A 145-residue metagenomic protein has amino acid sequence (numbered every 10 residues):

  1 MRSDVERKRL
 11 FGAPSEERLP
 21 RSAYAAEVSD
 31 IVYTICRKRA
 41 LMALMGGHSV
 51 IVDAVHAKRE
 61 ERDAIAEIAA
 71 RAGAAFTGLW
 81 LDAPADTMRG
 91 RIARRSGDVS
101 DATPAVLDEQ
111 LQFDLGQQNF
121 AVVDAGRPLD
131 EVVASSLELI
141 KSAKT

Functional and structural regions predicted by a protein language model:
M1-H48: Conserved substrate/cofactor phosphate-moiety recognition/catalytic segment in nucleotide-dependent phosphotransferases
V5-R7, H56-A57, D82-M88, R127-L129: Conserved nucleotide-binding/hydrolysis micro-motifs of P-loop NTPases
E17-P20, A69, R94-V99: Short, hinge-like loop/turn segments at secondary-structure boundaries
V32-R39, A64, V106, S135: Well-ordered alpha-helical segments embedded in enzymatic catalytic cores
G46-V50, A75-T77: Loop/turn-to-beta-strand initiation segments
H56-A57, I68-A69, A74: Conserved P-loop NTPase nucleotide-binding/switch module
A72-I92, V123: Conserved phosphate-donor/acceptor-positioning beta-strand/loop module used by diverse small-molecule
R94-T145: Small-molecule kinase domains that catalyze NTP-dependent phosphoryl transfer to phosphate-bearing small molecules
